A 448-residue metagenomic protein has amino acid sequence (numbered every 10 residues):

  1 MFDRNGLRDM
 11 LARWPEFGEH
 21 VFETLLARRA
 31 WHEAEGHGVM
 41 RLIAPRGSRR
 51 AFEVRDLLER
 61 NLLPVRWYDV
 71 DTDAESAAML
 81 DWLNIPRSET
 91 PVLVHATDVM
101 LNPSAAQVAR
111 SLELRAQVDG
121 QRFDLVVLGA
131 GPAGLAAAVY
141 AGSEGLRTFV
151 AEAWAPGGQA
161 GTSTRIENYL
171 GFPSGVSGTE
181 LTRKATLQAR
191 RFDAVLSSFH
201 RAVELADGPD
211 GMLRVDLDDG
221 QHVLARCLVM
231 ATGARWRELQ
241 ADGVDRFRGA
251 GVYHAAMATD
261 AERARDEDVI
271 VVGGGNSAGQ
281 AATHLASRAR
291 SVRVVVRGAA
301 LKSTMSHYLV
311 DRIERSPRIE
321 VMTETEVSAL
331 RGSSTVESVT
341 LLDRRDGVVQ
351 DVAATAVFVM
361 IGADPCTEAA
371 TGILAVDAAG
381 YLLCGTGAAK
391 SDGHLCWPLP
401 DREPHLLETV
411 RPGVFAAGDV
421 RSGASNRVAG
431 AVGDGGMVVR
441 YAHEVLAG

Functional and structural regions predicted by a protein language model:
M1-V21: Cyclic-nucleotide recognition modules
H20-R28: Intrinsically disordered or compositionally simple regulatory linkers and C-terminal tails in signal-transduction
E33-V39: Short, low-complexity disordered segments enriched in Ser/Pro/Gly and basic
V39-P45, E267-V271: Short hydrophobic beta-strand segments
L42, R46-D73, L83, V127-A194 (+5 more regions): Beta1-alpha1 glycine-rich phosphate/pyrophosphate-binding loop at the start of Rossmann-like nucleotide-binding domains
T72, S76-L128, E144, G161-T162 (+7 more regions): FAD-binding core/adjacent interface of flavoenzyme oxidoreductases
D119-P156, Q240, R248, H254-H307 (+4 more regions): Rossmann-like dinucleotide/flavin-binding elements
T182-D218, H222-A225, M230-T232, A286-D401 (+1 more regions): A Rossmann-like FAD-binding core segment of flavoenzymes
